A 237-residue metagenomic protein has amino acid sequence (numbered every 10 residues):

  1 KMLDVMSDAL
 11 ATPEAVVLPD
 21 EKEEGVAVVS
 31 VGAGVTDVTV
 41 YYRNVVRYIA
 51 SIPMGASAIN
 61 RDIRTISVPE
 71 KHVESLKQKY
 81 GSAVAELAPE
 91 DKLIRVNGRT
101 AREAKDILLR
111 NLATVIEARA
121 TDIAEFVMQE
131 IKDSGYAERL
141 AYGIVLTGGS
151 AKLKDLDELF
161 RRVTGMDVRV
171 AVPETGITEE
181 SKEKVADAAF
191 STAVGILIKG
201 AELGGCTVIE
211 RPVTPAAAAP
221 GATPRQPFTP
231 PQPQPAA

Functional and structural regions predicted by a protein language model:
K1-D4, V45-K79: Glycine-rich phosphate-binding loop plus the immediately following alpha-helix
K1-V28, P69-E70, S75-L112, S134-A137 (+1 more regions): Nucleotide/phosphate-binding catalytic cleft detector across ATP-hydrolyzing and phosphate-transferring enzymes
S7-E14, A58, T175-T178: Short acidic loop-to-helix transition motifs that present clustered carboxylates
P19-Y48, I63, I196: Gly/Thr-rich phosphate-binding beta-strand-loop-beta motif of the actin/hexokinase/Hsp70
R47-Y48, S57, R61, L108-L112 (+1 more regions): Short beta-alpha connecting loops at secondary-structure transitions that line or flank enzyme active sites
S82-A85, R139-V163: Glycine-rich phosphate-binding loops at beta-strand->alpha-helix junctions
A124, M128-Y142: Phosphate/pyrophosphate-binding loops at sites that engage ATP/ADP/AMP, CoA/4′-phosphopantetheine, polyphosphate
V172-A222: Glycine-rich phosphate-binding/hydrolytic loop that grips phosphoryl groups
